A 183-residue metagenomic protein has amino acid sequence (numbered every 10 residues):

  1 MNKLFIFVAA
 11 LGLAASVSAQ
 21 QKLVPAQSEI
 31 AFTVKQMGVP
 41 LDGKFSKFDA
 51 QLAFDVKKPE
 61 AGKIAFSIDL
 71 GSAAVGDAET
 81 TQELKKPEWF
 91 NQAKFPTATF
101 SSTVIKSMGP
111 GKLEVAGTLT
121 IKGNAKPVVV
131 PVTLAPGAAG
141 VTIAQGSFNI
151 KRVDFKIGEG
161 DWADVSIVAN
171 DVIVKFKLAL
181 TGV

Functional and structural regions predicted by a protein language model:
M1-F5: Positively charged n-region of N-terminal signal peptides that target proteins for export
I6-A10: Sec-dependent N-terminal signal peptides
A14-S16: N-terminal signal peptide c-region/cleavage motif recognized by signal peptidases
A19-V183: Low-complexity, acidic/polar, glycine-enriched regions of mature
